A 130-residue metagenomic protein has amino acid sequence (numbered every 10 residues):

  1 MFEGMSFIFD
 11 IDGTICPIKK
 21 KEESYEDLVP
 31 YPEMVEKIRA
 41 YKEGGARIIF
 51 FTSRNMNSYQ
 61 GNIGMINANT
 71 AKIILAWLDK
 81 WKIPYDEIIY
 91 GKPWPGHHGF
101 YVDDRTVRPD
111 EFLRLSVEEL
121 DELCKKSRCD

Functional and structural regions predicted by a protein language model:
M1-D130: Catalytic phosphate/metal-binding cores of nucleic-acid and nucleotide-processing enzymes, i.e., regions that mediate
